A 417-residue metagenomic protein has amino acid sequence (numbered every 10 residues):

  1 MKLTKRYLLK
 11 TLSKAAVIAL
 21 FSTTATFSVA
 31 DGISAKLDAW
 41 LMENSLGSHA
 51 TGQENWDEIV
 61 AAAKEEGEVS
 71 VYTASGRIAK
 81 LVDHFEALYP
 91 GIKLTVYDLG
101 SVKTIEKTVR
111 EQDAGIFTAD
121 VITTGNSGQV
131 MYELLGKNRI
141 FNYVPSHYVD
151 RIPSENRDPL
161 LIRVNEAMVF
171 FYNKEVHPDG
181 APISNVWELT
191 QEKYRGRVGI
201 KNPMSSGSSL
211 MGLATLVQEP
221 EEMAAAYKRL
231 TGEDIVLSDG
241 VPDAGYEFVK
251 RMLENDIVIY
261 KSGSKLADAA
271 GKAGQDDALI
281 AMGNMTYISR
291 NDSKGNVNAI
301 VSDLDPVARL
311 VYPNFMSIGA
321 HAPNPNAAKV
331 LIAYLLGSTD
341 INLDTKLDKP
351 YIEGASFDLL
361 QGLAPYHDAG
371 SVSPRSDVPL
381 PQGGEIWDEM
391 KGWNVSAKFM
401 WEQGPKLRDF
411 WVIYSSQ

Functional and structural regions predicted by a protein language model:
L8-L9: N-terminal export leaders
S13-T24: Bacterial N-terminal signal peptides
T26-A30: Sec/Tat signal peptide C-region and signal peptidase I cleavage site
D31-G52, Q382-Q417: Conserved C-terminal helix/tail region of periplasmic/extracytoplasmic solute-binding proteins
I33-D38, Q53-K64, A74-K93: Short, polar/charged alpha-helical segment
Y72-D83, T95-V109, F117-G271: Extracytoplasmic ligand-binding site segments that recognize negatively charged/polar headgroups
N255-H321, V372: Extracytoplasmic/periplasmic substrate-binding proteins
R309, N314-W393: Mature extracytoplasmic/periplasmic domains
